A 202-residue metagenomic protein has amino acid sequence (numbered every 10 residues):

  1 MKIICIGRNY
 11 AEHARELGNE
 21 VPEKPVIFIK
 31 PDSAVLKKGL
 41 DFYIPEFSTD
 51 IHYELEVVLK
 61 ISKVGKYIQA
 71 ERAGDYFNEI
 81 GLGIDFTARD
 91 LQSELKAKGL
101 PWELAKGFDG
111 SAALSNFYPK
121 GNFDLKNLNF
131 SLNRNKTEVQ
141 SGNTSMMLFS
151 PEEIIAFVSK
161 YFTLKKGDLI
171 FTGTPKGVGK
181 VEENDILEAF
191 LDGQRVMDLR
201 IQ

Functional and structural regions predicted by a protein language model:
M1-K165, L169, G177-Q202: Catalytic-core "active-site belt" of small-molecule-metabolizing enzymes, emphasizing His/Asp/Glu-rich regions
